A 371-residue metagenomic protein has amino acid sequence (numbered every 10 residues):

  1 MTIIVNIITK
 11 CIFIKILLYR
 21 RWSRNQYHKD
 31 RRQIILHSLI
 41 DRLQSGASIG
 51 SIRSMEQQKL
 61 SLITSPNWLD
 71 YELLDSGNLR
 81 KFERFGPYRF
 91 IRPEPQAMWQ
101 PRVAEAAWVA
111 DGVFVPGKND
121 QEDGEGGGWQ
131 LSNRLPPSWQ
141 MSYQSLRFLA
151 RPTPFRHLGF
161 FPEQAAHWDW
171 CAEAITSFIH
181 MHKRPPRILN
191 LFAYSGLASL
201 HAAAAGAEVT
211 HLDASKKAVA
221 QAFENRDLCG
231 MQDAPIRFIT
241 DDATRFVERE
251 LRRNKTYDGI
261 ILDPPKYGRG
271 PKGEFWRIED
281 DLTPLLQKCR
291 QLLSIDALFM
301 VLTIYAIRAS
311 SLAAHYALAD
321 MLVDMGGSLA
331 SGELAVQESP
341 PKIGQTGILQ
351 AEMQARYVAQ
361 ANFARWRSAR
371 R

Functional and structural regions predicted by a protein language model:
L69-E83, F90-P162, D169: Non-catalytic substrate-recognition/targeting regions of SAM-dependent transferases
P185-L191: Conserved class I S-adenosyl-L-methionine
S195-A207: Conserved SAM-binding loop of SAM-dependent methyltransferases across substrates and taxa, primarily the Class I
E208-D213: Conserved SAM-binding motif I beta-strand of class I
S215-A218, T240-T244, Y257-K288: Mobile active-site "lid"/loop adjacent to the S-adenosyl-L-methionine
Q221-T256: S-adenosyl-L-methionine
L293-I295: Helix-to-beta-strand junctions that scaffold the AdoMet/dcAdoMet cofactor pocket in Class I SAM-dependent enzymes
A297-R371: C-terminal catalytic and target-recognition region of SAM-dependent MTase-like enzymes, primarily methyltransferases
